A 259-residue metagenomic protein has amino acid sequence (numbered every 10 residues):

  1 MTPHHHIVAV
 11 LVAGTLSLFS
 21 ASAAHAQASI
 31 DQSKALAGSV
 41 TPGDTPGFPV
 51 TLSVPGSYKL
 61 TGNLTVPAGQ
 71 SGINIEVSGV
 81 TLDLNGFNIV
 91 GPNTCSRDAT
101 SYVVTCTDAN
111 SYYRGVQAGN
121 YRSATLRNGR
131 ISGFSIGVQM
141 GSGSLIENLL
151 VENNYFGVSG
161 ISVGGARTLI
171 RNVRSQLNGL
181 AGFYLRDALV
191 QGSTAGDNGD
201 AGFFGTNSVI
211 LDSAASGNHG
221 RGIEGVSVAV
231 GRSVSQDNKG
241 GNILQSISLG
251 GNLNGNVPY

Functional and structural regions predicted by a protein language model:
M1-L11: Bacterial N-terminal signal peptides that target proteins for export
A9-S20: Bacterial N-terminal signal peptides
A21-A26: Sec/Tat signal peptide C-region and signal peptidase I cleavage site
Q27-S29, S33, V40-N63: Exposed extracellular interaction/assembly regions and N-terminal maturation sites
T51-V54, T65-L82, G91-T125, G133-G143 (+1 more regions): Extracellular beta-strand-rich solenoid/capping regions of secreted or surface-exposed proteins that bind or remodel
S57, T61-G62, V80-N88, R122-G133 (+6 more regions): Right-handed parallel beta-helix
G137, G157-G160, G182, G202 (+1 more regions): Periodic glycine anchor positions in long extracellular repeat architectures
